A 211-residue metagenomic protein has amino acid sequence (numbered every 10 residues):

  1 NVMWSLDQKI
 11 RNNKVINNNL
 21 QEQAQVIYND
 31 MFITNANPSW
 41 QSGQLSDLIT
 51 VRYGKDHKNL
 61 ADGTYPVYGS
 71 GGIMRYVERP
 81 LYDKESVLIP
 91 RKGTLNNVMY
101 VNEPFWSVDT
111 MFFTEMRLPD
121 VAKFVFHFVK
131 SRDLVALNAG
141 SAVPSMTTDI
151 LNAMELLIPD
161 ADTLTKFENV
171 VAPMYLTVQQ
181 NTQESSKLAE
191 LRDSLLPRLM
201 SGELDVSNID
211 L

Functional and structural regions predicted by a protein language model:
N1-G69, L157, A161-V206: Non-catalytic DNA-recognition/assembly elements of restriction-modification systems
Q41-P159, D210-L211: DNA target-recognition domains and sequence-specific DNA-contacting regions of bacterial/archaeal
